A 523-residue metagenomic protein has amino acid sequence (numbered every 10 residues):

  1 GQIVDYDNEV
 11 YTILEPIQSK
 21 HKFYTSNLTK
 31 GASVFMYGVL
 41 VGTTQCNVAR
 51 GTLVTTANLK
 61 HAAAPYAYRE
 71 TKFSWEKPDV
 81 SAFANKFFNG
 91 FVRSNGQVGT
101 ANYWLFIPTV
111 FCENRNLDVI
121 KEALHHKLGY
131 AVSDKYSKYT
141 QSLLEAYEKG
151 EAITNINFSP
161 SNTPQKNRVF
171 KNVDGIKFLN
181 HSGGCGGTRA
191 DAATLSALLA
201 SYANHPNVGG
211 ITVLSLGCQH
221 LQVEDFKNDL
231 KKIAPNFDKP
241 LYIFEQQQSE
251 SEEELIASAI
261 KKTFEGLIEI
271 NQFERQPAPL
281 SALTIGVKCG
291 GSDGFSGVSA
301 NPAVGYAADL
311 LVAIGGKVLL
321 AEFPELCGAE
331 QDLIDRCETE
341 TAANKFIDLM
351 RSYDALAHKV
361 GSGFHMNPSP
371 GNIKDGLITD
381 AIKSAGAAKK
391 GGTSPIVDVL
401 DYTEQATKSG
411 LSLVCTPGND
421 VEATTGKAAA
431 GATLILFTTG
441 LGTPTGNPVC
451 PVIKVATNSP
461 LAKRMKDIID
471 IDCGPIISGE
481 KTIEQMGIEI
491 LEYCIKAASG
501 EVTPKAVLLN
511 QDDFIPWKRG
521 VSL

Functional and structural regions predicted by a protein language model:
G1-L434, T443-T445, V449-L523: Metallocofactor- and cofactor-centric catalytic cores in central/energy metabolism, strongly enriched
T439: Short secondary-structure boundary segments
